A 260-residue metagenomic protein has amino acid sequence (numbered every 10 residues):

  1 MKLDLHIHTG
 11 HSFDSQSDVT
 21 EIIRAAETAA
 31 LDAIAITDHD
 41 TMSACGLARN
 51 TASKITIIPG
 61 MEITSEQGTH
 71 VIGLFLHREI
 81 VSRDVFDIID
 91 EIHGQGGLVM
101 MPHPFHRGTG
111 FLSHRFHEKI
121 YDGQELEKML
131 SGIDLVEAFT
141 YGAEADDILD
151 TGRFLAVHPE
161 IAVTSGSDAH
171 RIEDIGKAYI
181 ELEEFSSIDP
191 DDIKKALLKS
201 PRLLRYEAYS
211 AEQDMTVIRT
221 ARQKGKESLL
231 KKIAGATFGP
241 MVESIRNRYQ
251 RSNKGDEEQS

Functional and structural regions predicted by a protein language model:
M1-L5, T9-R24, S43-L47, T51-P59 (+4 more regions): Charged catalytic cores and adjacent phosphate/nucleic-acid-binding surfaces used for phosphate/nucleic-acid chemistry
I23-D40, G97-M100: Divalent metal-dependent hydrolysis catalytic cores, especially in the metallo-beta-lactamase
H39, P104, Y141: Flexible loop residues that form catalytic and substrate-binding hotspots at small-molecule/glycan-binding clefts
R83-D87: Flexible hinge/capping segments at coil-to-helix
M100-F111: Aromatic-lined carbohydrate-recognition surfaces of secreted/lumenal glycan-active proteins
